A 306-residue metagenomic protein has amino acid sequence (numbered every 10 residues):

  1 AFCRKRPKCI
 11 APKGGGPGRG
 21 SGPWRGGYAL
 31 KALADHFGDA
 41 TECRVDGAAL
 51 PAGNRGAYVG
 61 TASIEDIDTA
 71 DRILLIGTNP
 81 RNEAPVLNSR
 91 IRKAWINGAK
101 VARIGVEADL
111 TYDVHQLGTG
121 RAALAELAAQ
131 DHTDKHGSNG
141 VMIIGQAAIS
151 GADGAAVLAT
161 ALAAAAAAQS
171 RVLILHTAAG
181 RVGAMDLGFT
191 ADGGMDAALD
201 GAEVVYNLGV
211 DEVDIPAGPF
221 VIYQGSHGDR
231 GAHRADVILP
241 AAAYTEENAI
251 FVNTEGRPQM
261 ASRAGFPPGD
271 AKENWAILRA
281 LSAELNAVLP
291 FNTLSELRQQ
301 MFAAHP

Functional and structural regions predicted by a protein language model:
A1-S21, R25: Catalytic P-loop NTP-binding/switch module of NTPases
P7-I10, A34, W95, A165: N-terminal cationic-hydrophobic initiation segments that often serve targeting/anchoring roles
W24-K31, G151-A156: Short glycine/threonine-rich loop-to-helix capping motif typified by GTGT followed within a few residues by an Asp-Pro
G27-L30, A34, A161, M301: Short amphipathic alpha-helical coiled-coil/interface segments
A32-E42: Non-catalytic terminal/interface segments that mediate subunit docking, oligomerization, and allosteric communication
V45-P306: Non-catalytic alpha/beta scaffold blocks inside enzyme catalytic domains
